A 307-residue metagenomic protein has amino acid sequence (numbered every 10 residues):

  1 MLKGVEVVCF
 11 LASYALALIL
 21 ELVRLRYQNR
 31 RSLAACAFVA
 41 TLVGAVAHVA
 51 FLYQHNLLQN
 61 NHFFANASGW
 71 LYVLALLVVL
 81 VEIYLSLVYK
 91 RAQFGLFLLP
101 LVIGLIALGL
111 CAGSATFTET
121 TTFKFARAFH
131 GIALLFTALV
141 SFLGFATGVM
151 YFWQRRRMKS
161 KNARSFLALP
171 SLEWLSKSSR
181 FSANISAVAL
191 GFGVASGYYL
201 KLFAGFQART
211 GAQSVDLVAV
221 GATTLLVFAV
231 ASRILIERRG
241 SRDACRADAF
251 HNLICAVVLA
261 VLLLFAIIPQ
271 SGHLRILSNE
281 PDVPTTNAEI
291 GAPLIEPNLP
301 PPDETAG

Functional and structural regions predicted by a protein language model:
M1-K3, A128: Helix-coil boundary and interhelical linker segments in multi-pass alpha-helical membrane proteins
K3-Y27, S32-A115, L135-W153, W174-A204 (+1 more regions): Hydrophobic cores of alpha-helical transmembrane segments in multi-pass integral membrane proteins
C111-T121, K159-A163: Peri-membrane helix termini and adjoining interfacial loops of integral membrane proteins
T118-L135: Active-site glycine-rich loop that binds ribose-phosphate moieties when present
F123, R127, P170-E173, K177: Membrane-helix interfacial "entry" motifs
M158-E173: Juxtamembrane inter-helical linkers in multi-pass membrane proteins
S160, F206-T210: Membrane-embedded alpha-helical bundles that constitute the cytochrome b-like, heme-associated redox core of multi-pass
H273-G307: Low-complexity, proline/glycine-enriched hydrophobic segments characteristic of transmembrane helices
